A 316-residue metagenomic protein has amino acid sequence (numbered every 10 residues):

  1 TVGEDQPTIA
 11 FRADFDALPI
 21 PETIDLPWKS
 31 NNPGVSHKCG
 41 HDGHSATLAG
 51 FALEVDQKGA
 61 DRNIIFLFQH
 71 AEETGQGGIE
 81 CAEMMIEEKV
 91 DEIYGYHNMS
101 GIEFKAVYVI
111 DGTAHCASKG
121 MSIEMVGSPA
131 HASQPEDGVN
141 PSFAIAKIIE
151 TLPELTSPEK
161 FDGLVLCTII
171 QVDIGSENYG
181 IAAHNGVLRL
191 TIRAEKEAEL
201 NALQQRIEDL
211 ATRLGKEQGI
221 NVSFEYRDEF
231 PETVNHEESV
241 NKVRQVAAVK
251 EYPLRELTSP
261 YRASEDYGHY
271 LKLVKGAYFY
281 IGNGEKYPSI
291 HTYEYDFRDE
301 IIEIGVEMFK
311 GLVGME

Functional and structural regions predicted by a protein language model:
T1-D5: A non-catalytic alpha/beta surface segment that caps or lines the substrate-entry region of metallo-dependent hydrolase
P7-A10, N63: Residues that mark the start of a beta-strand
I9, L67, I123-M125, R189-I192: Short, well-ordered beta-strand elements
A10-R12, P21, M121, Y278-G284: Non-cysteine beta-strand/loop elements that form the S-adenosyl-L-methionine
F11, H41, F66, C81 (+6 more regions): Divalent metal-coordination and catalytic microenvironments
L18-I20, L26-S36, D42-G43, T47 (+2 more regions): Histidine/acidic-residue-rich, glycine-tolerant segments that coordinate divalent metal ions
A52-K58, M84, L271-L273: Alpha-helix C-terminal capping segments
A146-E316: Metal-dependent amide/peptide-bond hydrolase catalytic core, centered on the "pita-bread" metallohydrolase fold
